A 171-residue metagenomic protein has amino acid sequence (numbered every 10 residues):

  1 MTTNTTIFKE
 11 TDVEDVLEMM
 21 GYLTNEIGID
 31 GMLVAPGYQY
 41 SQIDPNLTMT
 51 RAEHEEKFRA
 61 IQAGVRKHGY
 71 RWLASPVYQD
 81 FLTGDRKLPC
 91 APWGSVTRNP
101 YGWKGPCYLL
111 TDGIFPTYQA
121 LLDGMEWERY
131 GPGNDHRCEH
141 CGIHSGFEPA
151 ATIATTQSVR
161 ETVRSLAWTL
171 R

Functional and structural regions predicted by a protein language model:
M1-P100, G105, I153-A154: Radical SAM enzyme [4Fe-4S]-AdoMet core and its adjacent flexible, acidic and glycine-rich loops/tails across
R59, G69-W168: Accessory C-terminal segments flanking Radical SAM cores
